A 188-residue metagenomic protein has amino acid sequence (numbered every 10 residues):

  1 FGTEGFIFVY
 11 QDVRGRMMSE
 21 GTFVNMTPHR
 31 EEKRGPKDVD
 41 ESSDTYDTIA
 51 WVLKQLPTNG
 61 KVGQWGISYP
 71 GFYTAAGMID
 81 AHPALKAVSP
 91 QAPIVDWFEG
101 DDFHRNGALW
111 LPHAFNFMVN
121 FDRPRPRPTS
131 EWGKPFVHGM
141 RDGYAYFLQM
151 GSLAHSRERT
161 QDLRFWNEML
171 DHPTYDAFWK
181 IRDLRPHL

Functional and structural regions predicted by a protein language model:
F1-V9: Short amphipathic alpha-helix adjacent to the substrate-entry channel of hydrolases
T3, P28-D38, S42, I79-L188: Accessory cap/linker subdomain of secreted extracellular hydrolases
V13-M17, I94-V95: Alpha/beta-hydrolase active-site loop signature
S19-F23: Conserved catalytic-core motifs of eukaryotic protein kinase domains, centered on the activation segment
V24-D40, D47-G63, S68: Gly/Ser-rich "nucleophile elbow"/oxyanion-hole loop immediately N-terminal to the catalytic nucleophile in hydrolases
A50-L53, W65, Y69-H82, V88 (+1 more regions): Short glycine-enriched nucleophile-adjacent loop and the immediately C-terminal alpha-helix near the catalytic center
